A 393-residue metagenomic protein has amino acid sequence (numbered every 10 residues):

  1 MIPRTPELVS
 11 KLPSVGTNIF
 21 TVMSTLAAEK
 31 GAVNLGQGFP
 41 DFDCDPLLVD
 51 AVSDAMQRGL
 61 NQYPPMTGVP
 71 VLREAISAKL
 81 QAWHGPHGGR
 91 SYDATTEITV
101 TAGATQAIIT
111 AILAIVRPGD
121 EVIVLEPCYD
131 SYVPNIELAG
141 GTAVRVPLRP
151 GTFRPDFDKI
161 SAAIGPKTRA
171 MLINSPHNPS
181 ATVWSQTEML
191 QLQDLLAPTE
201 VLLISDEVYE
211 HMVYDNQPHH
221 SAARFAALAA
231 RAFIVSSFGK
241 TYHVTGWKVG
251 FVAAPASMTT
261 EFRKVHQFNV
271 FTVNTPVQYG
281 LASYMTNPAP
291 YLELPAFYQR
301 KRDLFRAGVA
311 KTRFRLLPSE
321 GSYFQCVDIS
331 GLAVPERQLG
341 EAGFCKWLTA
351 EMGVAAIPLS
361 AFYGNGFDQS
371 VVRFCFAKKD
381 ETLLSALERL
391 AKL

Functional and structural regions predicted by a protein language model:
M1-L8, P13-G16, M23-G31, G36-A55 (+3 more regions): PLP-dependent class I/II
L35, G59-Q62, A75-A82: Glycine-rich loop-to-alpha-helix module at the N-terminal edge of alpha/beta enzyme cores
